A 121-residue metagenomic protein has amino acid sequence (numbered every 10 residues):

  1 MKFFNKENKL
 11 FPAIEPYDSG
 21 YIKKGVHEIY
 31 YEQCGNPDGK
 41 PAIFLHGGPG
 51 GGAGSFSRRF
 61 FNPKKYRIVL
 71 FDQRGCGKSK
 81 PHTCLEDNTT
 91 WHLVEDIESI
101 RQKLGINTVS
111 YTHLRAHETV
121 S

Functional and structural regions predicted by a protein language model:
M1-P41, L45, K65, T112: Alpha/beta-hydrolase fold catalytic core
Y30-P81: Conserved HGGG/HGGXW glycine-rich cap/lid loop of the alpha/beta-hydrolase fold
K40, F44-G47, H92-E95, E118: Generic alpha-helix structural propensity
F60-F61, L85, R101: Structural motif
H82-L93: Catalytic nucleophile-loop/oxyanion-hole region of alpha/beta-hydrolase and closely related hydrolase-like folds
H92-T108: Conserved acidic catalytic loop of the alpha/beta-hydrolase fold
H113-S121: Single conserved hydrophobic/aromatic residue that forms the stacking wall/gate of nucleotide- or nucleobase-binding
